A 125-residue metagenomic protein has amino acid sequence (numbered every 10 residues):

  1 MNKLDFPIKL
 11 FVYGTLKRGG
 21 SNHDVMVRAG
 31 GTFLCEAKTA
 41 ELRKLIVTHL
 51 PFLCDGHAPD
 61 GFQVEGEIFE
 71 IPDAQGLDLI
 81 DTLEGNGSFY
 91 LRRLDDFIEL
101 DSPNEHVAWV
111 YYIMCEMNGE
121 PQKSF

Functional and structural regions predicted by a protein language model:
N2-F125: Glycine-aromatic micro-motifs
